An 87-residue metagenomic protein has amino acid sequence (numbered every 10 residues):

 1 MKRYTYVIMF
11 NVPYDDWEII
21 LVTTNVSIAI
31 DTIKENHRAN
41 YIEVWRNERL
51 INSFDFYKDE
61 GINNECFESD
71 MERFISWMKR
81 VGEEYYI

Functional and structural regions predicted by a protein language model:
M1-E18, R46: Short aromatic-glycine-(Arg/Gly/Cys) micro-motifs in beta-strand/loop hairpins
T5, V26-I28, L50: Intrinsically disordered, low-complexity repeat segments enriched in small/polar residues
P13, T24-V44: A short, charged, amphipathic alpha-helix used as a generic interaction element across diverse proteins
E18-V26, D59, M71: Eukaryotic scaffold repeat domains enriched in small/polar residues
E35-I87: Short, mixed-charge low-complexity intrinsically disordered segments
